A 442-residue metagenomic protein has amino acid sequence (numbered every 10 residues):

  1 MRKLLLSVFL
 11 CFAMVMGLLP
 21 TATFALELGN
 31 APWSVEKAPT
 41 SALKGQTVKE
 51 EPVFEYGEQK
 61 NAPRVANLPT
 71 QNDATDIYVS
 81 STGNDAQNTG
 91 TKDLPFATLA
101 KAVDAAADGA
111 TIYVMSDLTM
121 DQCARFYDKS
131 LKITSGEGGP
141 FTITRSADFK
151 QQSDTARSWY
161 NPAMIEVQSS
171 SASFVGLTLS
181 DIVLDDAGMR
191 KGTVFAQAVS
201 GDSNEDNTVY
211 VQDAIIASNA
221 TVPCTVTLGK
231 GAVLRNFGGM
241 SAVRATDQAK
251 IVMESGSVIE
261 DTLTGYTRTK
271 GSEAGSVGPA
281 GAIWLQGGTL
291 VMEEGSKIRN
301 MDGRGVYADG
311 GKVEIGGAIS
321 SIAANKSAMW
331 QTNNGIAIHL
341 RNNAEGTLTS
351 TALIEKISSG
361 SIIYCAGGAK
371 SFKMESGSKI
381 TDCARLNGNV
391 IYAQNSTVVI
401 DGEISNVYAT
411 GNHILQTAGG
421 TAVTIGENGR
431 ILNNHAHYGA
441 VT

Functional and structural regions predicted by a protein language model:
M1-F9: Positively charged n-region of N-terminal signal peptides that target proteins for export
V15-F24: C-terminal segment of classical bacterial N-terminal signal peptides
L26-K101: Right-handed parallel beta-helix/beta-solenoid
I77-S81, A97, K101-M120, K132-E137 (+2 more regions): Glycine-rich repeat segments that build the extracellular carbohydrate-interaction surface of secreted and virion
V79-S80, M115, T134, T144 (+7 more regions): Residue-level detector of conserved, well-ordered beta-strand and adjacent loop positions that form binding/recognition
D104-D108, T119-T134, T142-T225, M240-Q248 (+7 more regions): Extracellular beta-strand-rich solenoid/capping regions of secreted or surface-exposed proteins that bind or remodel
D121-A124, R145-K150, N161, V183-V194 (+10 more regions): Short glycine/acidic-rich loop motifs that flank beta-strands on beta-rich extracellular proteins
G139, S173-G188, G201, E205-D206 (+8 more regions): Right-handed parallel beta-helix
